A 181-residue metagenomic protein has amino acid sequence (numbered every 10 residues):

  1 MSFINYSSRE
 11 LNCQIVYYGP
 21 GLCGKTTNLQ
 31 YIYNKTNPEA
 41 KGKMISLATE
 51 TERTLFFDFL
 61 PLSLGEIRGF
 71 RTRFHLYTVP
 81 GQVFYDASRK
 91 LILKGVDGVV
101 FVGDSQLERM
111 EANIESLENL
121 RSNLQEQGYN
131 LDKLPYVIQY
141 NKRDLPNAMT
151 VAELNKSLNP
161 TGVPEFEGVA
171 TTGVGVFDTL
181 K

Functional and structural regions predicted by a protein language model:
M1-E50: Conserved G1/Walker A P-loop phosphate-binding module
S8, E52-L55, G65-F70, K90-G95 (+2 more regions): Conserved catalytic network of the ASCE P-loop NTPase/AAA+ motor domain
L22, Q82-V83, Q106-E108, K142-P146 (+1 more regions): Conserved nucleotide-binding/hydrolysis micro-motifs of P-loop NTPases
M44-Y85: Switch I (G2) and immediately adjacent beta-strands of P-loop GTPase domains
L76-T78, V100-D104, V137-N141, E167: Conserved beta-strand segments of the P-loop GTPase G domain that flank and frequently precede/overlap
Y85-E108: Inter-motif core of Ras-like GTPase G domains
E108-N130: Amphipathic helical hotspot of TIR/SEFIR-family domains
V137, R143-K181: Canonical P-loop GTPase G-domain recognition
